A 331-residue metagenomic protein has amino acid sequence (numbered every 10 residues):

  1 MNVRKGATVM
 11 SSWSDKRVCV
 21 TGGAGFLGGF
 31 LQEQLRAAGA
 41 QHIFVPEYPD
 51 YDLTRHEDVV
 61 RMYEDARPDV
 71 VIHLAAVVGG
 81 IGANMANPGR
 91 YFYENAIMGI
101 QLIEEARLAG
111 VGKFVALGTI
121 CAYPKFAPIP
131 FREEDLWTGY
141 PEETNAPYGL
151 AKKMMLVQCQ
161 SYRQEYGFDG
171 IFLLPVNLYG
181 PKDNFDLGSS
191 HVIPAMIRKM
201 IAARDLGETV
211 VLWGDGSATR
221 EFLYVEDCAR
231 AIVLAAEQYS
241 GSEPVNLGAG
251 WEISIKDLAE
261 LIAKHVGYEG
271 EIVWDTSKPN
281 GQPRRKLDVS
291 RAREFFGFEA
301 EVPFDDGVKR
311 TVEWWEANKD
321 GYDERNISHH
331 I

Functional and structural regions predicted by a protein language model:
N2-G6, F26, Q32-A38, A202-I331: C-terminal substrate-binding subdomain of Rossmann-fold SDR/epimerase-dehydratase oxidoreductases
G23: NAD(P)H cofactor-binding loop motif with strongest signal on the N-terminal glycine-rich segment
Q41-R61: Adenosine-cofactor binding site in Rossmann-like domains, unifying the SAM/SAH pocket of S-adenosylmethionine-dependent
H56-N95, E105-L108: NAD(P)H-binding glycine-rich loop region in Rossmannoid oxidoreductase-like domains and their noncatalytic homologs
I100-N145: Conserved Rossmann-fold NAD(P)-dependent oxidoreductase catalytic core, especially the SDR/UDP-sugar
G118-T119, V157-P181, P194-M196, R204-L212: Conserved beta-loop-beta element that borders a ligand/cofactor-binding pocket
A122-P124, P147, I171-I193, T219: Flexible, glycine-rich beta-alpha linker
P147, A151-M154: Active-site helix of classical SDR
